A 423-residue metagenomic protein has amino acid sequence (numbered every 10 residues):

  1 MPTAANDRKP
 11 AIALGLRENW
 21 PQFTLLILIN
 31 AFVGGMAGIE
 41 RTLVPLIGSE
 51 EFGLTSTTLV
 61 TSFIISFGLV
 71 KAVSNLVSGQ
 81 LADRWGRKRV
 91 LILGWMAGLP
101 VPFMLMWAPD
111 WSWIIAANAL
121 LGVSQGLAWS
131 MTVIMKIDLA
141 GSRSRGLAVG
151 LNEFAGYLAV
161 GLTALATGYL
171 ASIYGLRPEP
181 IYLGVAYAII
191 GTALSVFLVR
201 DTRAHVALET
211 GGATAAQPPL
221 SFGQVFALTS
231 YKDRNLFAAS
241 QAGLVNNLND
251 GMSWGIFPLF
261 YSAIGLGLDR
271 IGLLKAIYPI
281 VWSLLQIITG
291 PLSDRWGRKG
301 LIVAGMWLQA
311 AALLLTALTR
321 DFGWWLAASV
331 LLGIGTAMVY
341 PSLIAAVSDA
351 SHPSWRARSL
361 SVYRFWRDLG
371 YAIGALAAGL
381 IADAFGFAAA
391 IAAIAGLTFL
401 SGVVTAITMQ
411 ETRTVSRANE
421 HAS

Functional and structural regions predicted by a protein language model:
P2-W20, D201-A239, H421-S423: Juxtamembrane intracellular "pre-TM" segments in multi-pass secondary transporters
R17-G68, N235-A238, A242, N246-I264: Helix-loop boundary and gating motifs at the non-cytosolic
G68-L76, G161, P279-I287, Y371-A372: Residue-level signature of mid-helix packing/kink "hotspots" within the transmembrane helices of 12-pass Major
S74-G86, A171, L285-G297, A382: Helix-to-loop junctions at the C-terminal end of transmembrane segments in multipass secondary transporters
R89-F103, G300-L315: Structural signature of the two symmetry-related core transmembrane helices
A117-Y157, A345-A346: Cytoplasmic helix-loop-helix junction between adjacent transmembrane helices in 12-TM secondary transporters
E179-F197, I391-A406: Symmetry-related core transmembrane helices of the 12-TM Major Facilitator Superfamily/SLC fold
S195-T210, A406-A418: Helix-loop junctions on the cytosolic side of multi-pass membrane transporters, especially the intracellular loop
